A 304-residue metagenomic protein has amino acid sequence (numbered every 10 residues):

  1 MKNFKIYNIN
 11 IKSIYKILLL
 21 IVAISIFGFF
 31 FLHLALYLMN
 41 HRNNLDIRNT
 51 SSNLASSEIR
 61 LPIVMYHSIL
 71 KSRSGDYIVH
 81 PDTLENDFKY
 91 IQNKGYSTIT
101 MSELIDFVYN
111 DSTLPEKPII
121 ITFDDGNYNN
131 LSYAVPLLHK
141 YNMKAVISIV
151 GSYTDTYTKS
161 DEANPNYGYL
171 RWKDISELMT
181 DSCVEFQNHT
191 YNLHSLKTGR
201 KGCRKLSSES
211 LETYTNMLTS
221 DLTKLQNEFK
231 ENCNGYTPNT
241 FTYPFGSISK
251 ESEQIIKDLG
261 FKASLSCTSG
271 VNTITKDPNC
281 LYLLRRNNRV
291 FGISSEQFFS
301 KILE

Functional and structural regions predicted by a protein language model:
K2-K16, F29, H33-T122, N129 (+1 more regions): C-terminal active-site subregion of NodB/CE4 polysaccharide deacetylases
K16-I26: Sec-dependent N-terminal signal peptides
V64-I69, I149-G151, N188-L193: Short loop/turn segments at strand-loop or loop-helix junctions that form parts of catalytic or ligand-binding pockets
D125-P136: Active-site-adjacent structural elements in enzyme catalytic domains
P136-N142, G168-N188, K257, I274-D277: Acidic (Asp/Glu)-rich catalytic clusters
N142-P165: A short, conserved beta-to-alpha structural element at the edge of catalytic cores that scaffolds binding
V146-S148, Q187, S264-L265: Structural detector of well-ordered beta-strand residues that form the stable sheet scaffold of enzyme domains
S152-D155, N192-S195, S247: Short, catalytically relevant binding-site loops at active-site mouths
